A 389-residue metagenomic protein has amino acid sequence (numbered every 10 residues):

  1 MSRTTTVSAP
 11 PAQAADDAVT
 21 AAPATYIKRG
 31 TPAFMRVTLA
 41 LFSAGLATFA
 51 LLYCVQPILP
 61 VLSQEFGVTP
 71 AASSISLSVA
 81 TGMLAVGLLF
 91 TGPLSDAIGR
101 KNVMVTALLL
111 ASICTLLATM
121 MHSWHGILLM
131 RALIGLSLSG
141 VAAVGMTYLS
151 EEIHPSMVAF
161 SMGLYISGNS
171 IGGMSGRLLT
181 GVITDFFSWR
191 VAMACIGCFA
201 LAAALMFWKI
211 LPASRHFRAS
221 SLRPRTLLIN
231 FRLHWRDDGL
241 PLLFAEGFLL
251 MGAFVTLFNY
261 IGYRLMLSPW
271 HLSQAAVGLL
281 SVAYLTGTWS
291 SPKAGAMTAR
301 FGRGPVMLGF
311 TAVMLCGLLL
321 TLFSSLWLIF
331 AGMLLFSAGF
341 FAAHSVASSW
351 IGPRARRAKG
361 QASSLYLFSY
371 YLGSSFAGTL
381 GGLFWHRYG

Functional and structural regions predicted by a protein language model:
A21-T31, P212-F244: Juxtamembrane intracellular "pre-TM" segments in multi-pass secondary transporters
G67, G99, M120-G126, H154 (+1 more regions): Helix-breaking motifs and short loop linkers at transmembrane-helix boundaries and internal kinks in secondary membrane
V86-W124: Conserved MFS/SLC helix-loop-helix module at the cytosolic interface between two early adjacent transmembrane helices
L110, C114, H125-L133, W327-L335: Paired small-residue
G126, P155-M157, L164-K209: Helix-loop-helix hairpin linking two adjacent transmembrane segments in secondary transporters
M130-N169: Cytoplasmic helix-loop-helix junction between adjacent transmembrane helices in 12-TM secondary transporters
G304-A347: C-terminal transmembrane helical hairpin of 12-TM major facilitator-type secondary transporters
